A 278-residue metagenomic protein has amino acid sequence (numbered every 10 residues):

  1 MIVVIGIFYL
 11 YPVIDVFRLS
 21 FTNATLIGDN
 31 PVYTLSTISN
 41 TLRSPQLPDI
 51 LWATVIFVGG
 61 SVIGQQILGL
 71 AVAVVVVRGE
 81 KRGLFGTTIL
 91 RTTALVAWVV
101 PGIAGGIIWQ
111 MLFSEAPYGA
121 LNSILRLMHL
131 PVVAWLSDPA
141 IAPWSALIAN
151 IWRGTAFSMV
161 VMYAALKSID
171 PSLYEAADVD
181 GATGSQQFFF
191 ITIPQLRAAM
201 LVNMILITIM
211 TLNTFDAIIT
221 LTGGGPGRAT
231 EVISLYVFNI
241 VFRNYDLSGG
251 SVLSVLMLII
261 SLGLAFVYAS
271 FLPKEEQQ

Functional and structural regions predicted by a protein language model:
M1-Q278: A structural signal for multi-pass alpha-helical bundles of membrane permease subunits that mediate small-molecule
